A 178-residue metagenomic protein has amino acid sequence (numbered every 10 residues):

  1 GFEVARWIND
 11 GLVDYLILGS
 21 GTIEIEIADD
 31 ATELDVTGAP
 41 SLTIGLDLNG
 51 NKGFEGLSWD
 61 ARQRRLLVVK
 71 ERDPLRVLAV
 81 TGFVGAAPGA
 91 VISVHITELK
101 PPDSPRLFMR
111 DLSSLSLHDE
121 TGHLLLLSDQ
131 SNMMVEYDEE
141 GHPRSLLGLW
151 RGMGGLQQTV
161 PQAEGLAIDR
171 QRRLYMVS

Functional and structural regions predicted by a protein language model:
G1-S178: Sequence/structural signature of beta-propeller domains
